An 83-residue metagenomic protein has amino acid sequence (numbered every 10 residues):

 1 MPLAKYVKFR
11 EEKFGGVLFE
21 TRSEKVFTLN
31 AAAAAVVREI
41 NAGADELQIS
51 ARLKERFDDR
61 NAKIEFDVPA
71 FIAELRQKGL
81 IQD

Functional and structural regions predicted by a protein language model:
M1-T21: Long, low-complexity, charged/polar intrinsically disordered regions in eukaryotic proteins
R22-D83: Long, charge-rich, low-complexity alpha-helical segments
